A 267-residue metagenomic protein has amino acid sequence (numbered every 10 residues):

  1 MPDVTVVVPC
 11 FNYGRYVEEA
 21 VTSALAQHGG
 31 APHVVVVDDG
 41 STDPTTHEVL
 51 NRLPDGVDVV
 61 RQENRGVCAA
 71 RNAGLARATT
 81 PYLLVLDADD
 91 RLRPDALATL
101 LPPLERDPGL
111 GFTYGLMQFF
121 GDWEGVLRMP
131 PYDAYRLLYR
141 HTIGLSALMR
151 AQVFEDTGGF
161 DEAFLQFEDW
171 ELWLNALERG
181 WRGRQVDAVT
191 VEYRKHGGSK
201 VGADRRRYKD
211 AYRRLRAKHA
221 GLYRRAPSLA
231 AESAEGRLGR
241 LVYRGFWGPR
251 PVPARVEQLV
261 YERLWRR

Functional and structural regions predicted by a protein language model:
M1-S23: N-proximal low-complexity "stem/linker" segments adjacent to membrane-targeting elements
T22-A31: Short, acidic, metal-binding catalytic loop of nucleotide-sugar glycosyltransferases
D38-H47, D87: A conserved acidic beta->alpha catalytic loop
T46, Q62-A78: Glycine-rich, basic loop-to-helix element that forms the pyrophosphate-binding segment of sugar-nucleotide handling
L83: Short aromatic/hydrophobic "clamp" motif used to bind/position activated sugar donors
D95-V126: Conserved donor NDP-sugar-binding/catalytic core segment of glycosyltransferases
L165-L174: Acidic donor-binding loop at a coil-to-helix junction in glycosyltransferase catalytic cores that engages
V189, Y193-H196, G202-P227: Catalytic core of nucleotide-sugar-dependent glycosyltransferases
